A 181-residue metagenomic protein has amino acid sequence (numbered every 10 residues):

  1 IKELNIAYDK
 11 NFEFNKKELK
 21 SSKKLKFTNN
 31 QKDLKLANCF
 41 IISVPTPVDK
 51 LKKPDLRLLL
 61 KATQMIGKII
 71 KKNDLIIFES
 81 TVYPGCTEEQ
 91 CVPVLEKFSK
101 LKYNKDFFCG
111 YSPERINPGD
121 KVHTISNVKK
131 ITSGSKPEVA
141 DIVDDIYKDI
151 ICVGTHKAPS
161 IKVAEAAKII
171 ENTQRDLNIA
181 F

Functional and structural regions predicted by a protein language model:
I1-F181: Structural/interface elements that position substrates and couple domains in central-metabolism enzymes
